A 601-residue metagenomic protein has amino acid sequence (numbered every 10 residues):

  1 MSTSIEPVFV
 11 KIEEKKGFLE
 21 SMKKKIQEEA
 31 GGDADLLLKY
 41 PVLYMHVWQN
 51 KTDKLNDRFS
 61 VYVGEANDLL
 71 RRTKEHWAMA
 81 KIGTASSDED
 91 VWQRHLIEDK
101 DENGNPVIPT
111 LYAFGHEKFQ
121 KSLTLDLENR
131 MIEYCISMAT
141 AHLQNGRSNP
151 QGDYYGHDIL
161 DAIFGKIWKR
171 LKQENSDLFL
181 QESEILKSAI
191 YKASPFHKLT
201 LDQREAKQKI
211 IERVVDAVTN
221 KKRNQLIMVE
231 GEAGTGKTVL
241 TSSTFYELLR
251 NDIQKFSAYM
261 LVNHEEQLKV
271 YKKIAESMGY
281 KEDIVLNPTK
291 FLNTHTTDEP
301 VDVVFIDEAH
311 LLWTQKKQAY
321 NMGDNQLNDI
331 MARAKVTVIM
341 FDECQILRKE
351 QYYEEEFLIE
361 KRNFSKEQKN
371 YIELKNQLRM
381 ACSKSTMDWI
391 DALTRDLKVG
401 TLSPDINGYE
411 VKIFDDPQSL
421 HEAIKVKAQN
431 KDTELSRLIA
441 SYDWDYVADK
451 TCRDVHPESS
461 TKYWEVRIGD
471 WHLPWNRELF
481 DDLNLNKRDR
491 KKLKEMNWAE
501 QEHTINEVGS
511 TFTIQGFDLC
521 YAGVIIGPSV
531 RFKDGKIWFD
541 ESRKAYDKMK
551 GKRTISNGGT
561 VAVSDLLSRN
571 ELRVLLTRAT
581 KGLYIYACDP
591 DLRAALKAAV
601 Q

Functional and structural regions predicted by a protein language model:
M1-E75: GIY-YIG nuclease catalytic motif and its immediate N-terminal context
L69-D126: Conserved short loop/helix modules at catalytic or binding sites in compact beta-alpha or helix-hairpin-helix contexts
F119, V338, E500-Q601: C-terminal accessory regions
P195-Q225: N-terminal pre-P-loop "Q-motif" helix
K237: Conserved lysine of the Walker
L240, T244: Hydrophobic positions on the alpha1 helix immediately C-terminal to the Walker A/P-loop
Y280-L435, S441: Conserved P-loop NTPase catalytic core
E350-Y352, N370-T386, L397-D518, A522-V530 (+1 more regions): Conserved helicase/translocase motor-coupling segment
